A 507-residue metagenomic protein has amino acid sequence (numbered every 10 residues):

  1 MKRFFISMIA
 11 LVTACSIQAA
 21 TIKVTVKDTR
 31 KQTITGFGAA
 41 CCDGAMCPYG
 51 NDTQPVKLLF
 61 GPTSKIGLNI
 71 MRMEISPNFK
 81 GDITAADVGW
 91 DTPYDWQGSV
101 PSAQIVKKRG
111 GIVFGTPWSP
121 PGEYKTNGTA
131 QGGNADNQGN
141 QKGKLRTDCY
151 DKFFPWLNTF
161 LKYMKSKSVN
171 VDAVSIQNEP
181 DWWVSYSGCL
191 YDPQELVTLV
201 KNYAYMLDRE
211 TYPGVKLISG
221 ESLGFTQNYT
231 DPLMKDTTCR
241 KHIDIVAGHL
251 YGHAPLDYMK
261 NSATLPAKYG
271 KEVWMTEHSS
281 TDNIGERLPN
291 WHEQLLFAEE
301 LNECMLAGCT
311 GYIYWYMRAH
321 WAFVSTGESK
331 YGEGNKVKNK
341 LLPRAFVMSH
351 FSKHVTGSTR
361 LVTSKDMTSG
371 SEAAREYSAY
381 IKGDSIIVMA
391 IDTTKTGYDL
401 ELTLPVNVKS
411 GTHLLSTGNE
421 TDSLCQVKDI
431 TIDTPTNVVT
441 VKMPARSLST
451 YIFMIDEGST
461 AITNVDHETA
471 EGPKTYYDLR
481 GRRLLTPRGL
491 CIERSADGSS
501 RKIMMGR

Functional and structural regions predicted by a protein language model:
T21, V26-D172, Q194, K201 (+1 more regions): N-terminal catalytic cores of secreted or lumenal carbohydrate-active enzymes
T35-C41, L68-I75, I112-P117, D172-I176 (+6 more regions): Structural recognition of the beta-strand scaffold that forms the well-ordered cores of secreted hydrolase catalytic
K152-A173, P180-T281: Active-site neighborhood of glycoside hydrolase catalytic domains
E272-K353, L361-A373: Aromatic/acidic polysaccharide-binding cleft in carbohydrate-active enzymes
T368-K409, R446: Carbohydrate-binding surface patches
T431-G458: C-terminal beta-strand-rich structural cap/linker in extracellular carbohydrate-active enzymes
D456-R480: Residue-level detector of functionally pivotal "anchor" positions at catalytic/ligand-binding pockets or at interdomain
I492-R507: C-terminal tail/sorting-segment detector
